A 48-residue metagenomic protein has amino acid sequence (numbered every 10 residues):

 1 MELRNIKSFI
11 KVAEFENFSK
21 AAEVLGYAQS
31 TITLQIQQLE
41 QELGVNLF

Functional and structural regions predicted by a protein language model:
E2-N5, Q29: The N-cap/first-turn positions of alpha helices within or immediately adjacent to helix-turn-helix DNA-binding domains
N5, K20, N46-L47: Residue-level preference for short helical/loop micro-motifs built around acidic side chains
F9: Short, basic/aromatic recognition patches that contact phosphate-bearing ligands
V12-G26: Short helix-boundary/capping micro-motifs
Q35: Residues in the recognition helix of alpha-helical DNA-binding motifs
E40-F48: A short LG(V/I)-centered, amphipathic sequence patch enriched for acidic residue(s) preceding the LG motif
